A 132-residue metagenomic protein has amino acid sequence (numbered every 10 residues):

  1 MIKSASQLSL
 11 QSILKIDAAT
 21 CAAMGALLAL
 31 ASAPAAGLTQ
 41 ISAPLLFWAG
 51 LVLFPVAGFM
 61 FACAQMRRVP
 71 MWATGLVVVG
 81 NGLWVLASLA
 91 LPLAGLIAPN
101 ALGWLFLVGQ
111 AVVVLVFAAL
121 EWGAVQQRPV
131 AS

Functional and structural regions predicted by a protein language model:
M1-A5, W72, V125-S132: Short, charged juxtamembrane terminal tails flanking transmembrane helices
M1-T20: Cytosolic juxtamembrane helix and N-cap/initiation of the first transmembrane helix
K3-S9, F59-V69, E121-W122: C-terminal ends of transmembrane helices
I16-S32, P44-Q65, L76-L89, V112-L115: Core segments of alpha-helical transmembrane spans in multipass integral membrane proteins
A35-Q40, M60-W72, P92-L96: Juxtamembrane helix-break-helix junctions at the cytosolic face of small multi-pass alpha-helical membrane proteins
T39-W48, W72-V77, P99-Q110: Non-cytosolic membrane-interface motifs at loop->transmembrane helix junctions
Q65, L86-F106: Membrane-helix boundary connector in multi-pass membrane proteins
G95, V112-S132: Membrane-water interface at the C-terminal end of transmembrane alpha helices
